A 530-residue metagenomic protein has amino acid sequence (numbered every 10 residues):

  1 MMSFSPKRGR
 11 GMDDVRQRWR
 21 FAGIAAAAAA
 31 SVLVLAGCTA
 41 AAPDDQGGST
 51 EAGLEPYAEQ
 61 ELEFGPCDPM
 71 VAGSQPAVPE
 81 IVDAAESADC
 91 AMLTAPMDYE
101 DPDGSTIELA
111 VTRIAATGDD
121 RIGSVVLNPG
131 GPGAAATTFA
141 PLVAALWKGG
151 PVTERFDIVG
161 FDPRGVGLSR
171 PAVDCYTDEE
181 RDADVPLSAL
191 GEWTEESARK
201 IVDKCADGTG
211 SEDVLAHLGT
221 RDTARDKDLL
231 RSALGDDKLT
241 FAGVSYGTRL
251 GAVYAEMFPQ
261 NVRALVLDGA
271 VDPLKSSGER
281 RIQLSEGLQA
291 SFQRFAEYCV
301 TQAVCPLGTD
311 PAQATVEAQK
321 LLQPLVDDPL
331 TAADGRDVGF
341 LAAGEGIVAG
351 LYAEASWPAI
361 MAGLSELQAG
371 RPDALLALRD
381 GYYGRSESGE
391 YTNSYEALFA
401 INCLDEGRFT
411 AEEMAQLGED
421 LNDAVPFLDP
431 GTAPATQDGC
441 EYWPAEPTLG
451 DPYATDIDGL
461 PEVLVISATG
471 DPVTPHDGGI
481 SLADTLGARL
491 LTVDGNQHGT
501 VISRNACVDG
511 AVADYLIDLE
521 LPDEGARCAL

Functional and structural regions predicted by a protein language model:
M2-A30, L239-T240: N-terminal export and membrane-targeting signals
L33-G37: C-terminal motif of bacterial Sec signal peptides marking the signal peptidase cleavage site
T39-A42: Bacterial signal peptide processing site
D45, T50-A342, A400-L530: Gly/Pro-rich cap/lid or specificity-loop segments adjacent to the active site
V271-Q289, A362-S365, P372-E387: Flexible "cap/lid" loop of the alpha/beta hydrolase fold
D328-G344, Y352-S356, S388-E396: Structural motif
L351-G370, R408-E413: Short helix-capping/linker segments at secondary-structure and domain boundaries
D373-E406, M414: Long, low-complexity segments enriched in small/aliphatic residues
